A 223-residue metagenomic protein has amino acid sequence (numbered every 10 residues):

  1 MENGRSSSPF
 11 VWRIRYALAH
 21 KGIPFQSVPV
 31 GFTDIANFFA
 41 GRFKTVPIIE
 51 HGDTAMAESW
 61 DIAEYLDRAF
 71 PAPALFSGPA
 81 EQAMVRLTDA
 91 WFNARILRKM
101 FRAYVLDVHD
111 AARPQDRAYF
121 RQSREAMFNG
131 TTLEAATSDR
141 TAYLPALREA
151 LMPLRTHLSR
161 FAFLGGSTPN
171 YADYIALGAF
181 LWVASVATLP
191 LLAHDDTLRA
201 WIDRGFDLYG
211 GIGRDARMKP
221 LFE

Functional and structural regions predicted by a protein language model:
M1-Y119: GST-like domain detector, emphasizing the conserved glutathione-binding G-site in the N-terminal thioredoxin-like
P29-F32, P169, M218-P220: Acidic carboxylate-rich catalytic motifs and surrounding loops in phosphoryl-/glycosyl-chemistry enzymes
A63, D67, R86-D89, R148-L151 (+3 more regions): Non-transmembrane alpha-helical segments in soluble domains of secreted/periplasmic/extracellular proteins
D67, A90, S159, A179 (+1 more regions): Residue-level marker of positions within ordered structural domains that often coincide with functionally constrained
A94-A200: GST-like fold's C-terminal all-alpha helical module
V183-E223: Long, positively charged, glycine-interspersed low-complexity recognition regions
